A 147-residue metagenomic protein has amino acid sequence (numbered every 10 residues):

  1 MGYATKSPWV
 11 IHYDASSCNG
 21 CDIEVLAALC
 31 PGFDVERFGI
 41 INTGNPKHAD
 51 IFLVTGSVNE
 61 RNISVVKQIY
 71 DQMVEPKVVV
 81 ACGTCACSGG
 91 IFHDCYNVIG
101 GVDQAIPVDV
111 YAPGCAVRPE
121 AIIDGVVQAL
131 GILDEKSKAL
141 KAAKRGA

Functional and structural regions predicted by a protein language model:
M1-A147: Iron-sulfur-associated redox domains of electron-transfer enzymes in respiratory and anaerobic energy metabolism
